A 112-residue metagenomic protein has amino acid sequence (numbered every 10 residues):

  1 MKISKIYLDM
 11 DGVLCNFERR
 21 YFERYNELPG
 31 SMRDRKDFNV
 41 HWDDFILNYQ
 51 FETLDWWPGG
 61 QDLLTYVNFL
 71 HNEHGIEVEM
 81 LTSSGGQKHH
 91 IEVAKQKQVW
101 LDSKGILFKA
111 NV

Functional and structural regions predicted by a protein language model:
M1-N48: Active-site neighborhood of HAD-like aspartate-dependent phosphohydrolases
S4, G75-I76, A110: A structural micro-motif
D55, G60-K97, L101: Substrate-recognition element of Asp-dependent hydrolases with the DxDx(T/V) motif
K97-V112: Structural recognition of alpha->loop->beta junctions
